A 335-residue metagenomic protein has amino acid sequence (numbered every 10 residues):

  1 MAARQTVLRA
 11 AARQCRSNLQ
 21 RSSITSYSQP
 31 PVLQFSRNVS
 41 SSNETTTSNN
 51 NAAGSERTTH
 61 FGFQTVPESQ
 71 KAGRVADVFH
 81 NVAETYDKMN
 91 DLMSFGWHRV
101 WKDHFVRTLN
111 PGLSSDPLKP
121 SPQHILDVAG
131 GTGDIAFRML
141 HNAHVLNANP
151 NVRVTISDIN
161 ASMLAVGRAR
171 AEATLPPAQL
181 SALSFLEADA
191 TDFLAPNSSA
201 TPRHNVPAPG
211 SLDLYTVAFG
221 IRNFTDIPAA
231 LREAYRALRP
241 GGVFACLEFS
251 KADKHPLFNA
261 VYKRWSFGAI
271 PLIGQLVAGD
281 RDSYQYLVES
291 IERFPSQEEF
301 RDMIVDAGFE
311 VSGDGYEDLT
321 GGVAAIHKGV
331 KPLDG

Functional and structural regions predicted by a protein language model:
M1-Q20: N-terminal chloroplast transit peptides
P30-D77, K88: N-terminal auxiliary segments of SAM/dcSAM-dependent transferases
T85, F95-H124, R138-N142: Conserved alpha-helix/loop element of class I SAM-dependent methyltransferases that forms part of the SAM/SAH-binding
P122-P202: Class I SAM-dependent methyltransferase SAM/SAH-binding core
D213-I227: A short SAM/SAH-binding and catalytic strip from SAM-dependent methyltransferases
P228-V243: A short glycine-rich, Lys/Arg-flanked "PGG" loop and its adjoining helix->strand segment in the class I
L247, K251-A307, G315-Y316: C-terminal alpha-helical "lid/dimerization" subdomain adjacent to the S-adenosyl-L-methionine
A307-G335: Core SAM-dependent methyltransferase catalytic element
